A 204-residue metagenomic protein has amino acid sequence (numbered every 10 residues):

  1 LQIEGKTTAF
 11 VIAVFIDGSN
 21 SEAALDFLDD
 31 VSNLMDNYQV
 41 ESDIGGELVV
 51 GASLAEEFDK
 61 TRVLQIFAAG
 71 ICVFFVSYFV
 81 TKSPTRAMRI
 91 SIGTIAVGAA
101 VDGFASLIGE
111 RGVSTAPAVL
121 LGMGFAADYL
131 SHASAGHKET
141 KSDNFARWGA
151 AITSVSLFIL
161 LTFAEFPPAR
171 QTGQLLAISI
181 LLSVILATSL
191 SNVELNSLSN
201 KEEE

Functional and structural regions predicted by a protein language model:
L1-N33, D43: A short beta-strand structural signal in non-transmembrane regions
D26, N33-E204: Membrane-embedded transmembrane helical bundles of large multi-pass transporters/channels
